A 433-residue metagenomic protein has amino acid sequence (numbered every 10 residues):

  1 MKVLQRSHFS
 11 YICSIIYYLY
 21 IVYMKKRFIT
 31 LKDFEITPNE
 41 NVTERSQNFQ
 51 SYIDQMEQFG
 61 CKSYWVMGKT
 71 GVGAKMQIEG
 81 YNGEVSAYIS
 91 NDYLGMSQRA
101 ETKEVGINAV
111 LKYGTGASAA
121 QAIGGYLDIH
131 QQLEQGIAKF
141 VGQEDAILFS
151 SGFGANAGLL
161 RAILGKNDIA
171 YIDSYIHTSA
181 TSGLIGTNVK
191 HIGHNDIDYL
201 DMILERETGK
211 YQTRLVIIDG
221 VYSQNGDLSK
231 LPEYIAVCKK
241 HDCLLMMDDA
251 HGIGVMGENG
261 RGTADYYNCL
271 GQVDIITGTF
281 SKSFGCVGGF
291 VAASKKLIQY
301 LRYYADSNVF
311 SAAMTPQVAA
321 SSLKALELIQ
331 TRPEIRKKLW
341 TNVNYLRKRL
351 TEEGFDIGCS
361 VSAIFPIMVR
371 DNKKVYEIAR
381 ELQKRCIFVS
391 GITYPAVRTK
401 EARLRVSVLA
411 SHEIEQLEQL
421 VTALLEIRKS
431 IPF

Functional and structural regions predicted by a protein language model:
M1, S7-M24, A100, E104 (+6 more regions): PLP-dependent enzyme catalytic core of the Aspartate aminotransferase-like
I12-D33, Q47-Y113, C243: N-terminal "arm"/small-domain region of PLP-dependent enzymes with the aminotransferase-like
D92, H194-M247: Active-site phosphate-binding strand-loop segment of PLP-dependent enzymes
E104-S151: Conserved N-terminal alpha-helix of the aminotransferase class I/II PLP-enzyme fold
L159-T178: Conserved PLP-anchoring active-site segment centered on the Schiff-base-forming lysine
D265-Y300: Active-site PLP attachment segment
A313-R332, K338, N342, T351: Structural motif of enzymes handling amino- and sulfur-group chemistry
K337-N344, T351-C386, A410: Conserved PLP-binding catalytic core of the aspartate aminotransferase-like
